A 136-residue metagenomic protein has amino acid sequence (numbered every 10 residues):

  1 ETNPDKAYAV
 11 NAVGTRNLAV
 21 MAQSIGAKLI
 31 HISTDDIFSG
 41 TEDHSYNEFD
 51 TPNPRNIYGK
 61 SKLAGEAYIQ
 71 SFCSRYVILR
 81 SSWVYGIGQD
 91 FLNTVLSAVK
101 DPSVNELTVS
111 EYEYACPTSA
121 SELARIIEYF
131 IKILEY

Functional and structural regions predicted by a protein language model:
E1-V10: NAD(P)H-binding glycine-rich loop region in Rossmannoid oxidoreductase-like domains and their noncatalytic homologs
T2, A19, D43-H44, D90-L92: Short amphipathic alpha-helical segments
P4, T34, S81: Short acidic donor-binding/metal-coordinating loop in glycosyltransferase active sites
K6, G14-N17, K28, D50 (+3 more regions): Conserved cofactor-binding/catalytic machinery of classical short-chain dehydrogenase/reductase
V13-R55: Conserved Rossmann-fold NAD(P)-dependent oxidoreductase catalytic core, especially the SDR/UDP-sugar
S24, N53-L79: Active-site Tyr-X1-5-Lys
A67-Y129: NAD(P)-dependent short-chain dehydrogenase/reductase
I131-E135: Short, hydrophobic alpha-helical segments
